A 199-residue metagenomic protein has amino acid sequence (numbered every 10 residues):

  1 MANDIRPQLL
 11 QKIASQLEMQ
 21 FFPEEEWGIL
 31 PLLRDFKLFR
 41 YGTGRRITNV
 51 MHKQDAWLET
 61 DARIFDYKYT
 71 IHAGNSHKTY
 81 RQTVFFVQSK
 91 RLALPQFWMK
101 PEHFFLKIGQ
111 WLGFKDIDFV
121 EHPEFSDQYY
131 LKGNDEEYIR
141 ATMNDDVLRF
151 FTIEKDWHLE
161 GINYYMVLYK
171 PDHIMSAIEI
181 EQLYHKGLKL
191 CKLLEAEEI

Functional and structural regions predicted by a protein language model:
M1-A2, E195: Alpha-helical transmembrane spans
P7-I199: Charged, low-complexity intrinsically disordered regions
